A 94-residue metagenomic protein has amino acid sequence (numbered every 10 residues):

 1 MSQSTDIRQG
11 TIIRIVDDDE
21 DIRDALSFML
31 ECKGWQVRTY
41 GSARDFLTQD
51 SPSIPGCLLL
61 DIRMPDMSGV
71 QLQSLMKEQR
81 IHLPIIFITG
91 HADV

Functional and structural regions predicted by a protein language model:
M1-R14, E20-D21, S27, S42 (+1 more regions): Non-catalytic signal-transmission and effector/linker regions of two-component phosphorelay proteins
G34-G41, Q49: Short hydrophobic/Thr-rich beta-strand motif most characteristic of the beta2 strand and flanking loop of CheY-like
G41-S42, S68-L72: Acidic catalytic/metal-coordinating carboxylates
T48, V70-H82: Short amphipathic alpha-helix used as the core "switch/output" element in two-component signaling
S53-L59: Active-site beta3 strand of CheY-like receiver
M64: Receiver (REC) domain active-site loop signature in two-component systems and cognate sites in sensor histidine kinases
A92-V94: Conserved phosphotransfer active-site motifs of two-component signaling proteins, especially the receiver
